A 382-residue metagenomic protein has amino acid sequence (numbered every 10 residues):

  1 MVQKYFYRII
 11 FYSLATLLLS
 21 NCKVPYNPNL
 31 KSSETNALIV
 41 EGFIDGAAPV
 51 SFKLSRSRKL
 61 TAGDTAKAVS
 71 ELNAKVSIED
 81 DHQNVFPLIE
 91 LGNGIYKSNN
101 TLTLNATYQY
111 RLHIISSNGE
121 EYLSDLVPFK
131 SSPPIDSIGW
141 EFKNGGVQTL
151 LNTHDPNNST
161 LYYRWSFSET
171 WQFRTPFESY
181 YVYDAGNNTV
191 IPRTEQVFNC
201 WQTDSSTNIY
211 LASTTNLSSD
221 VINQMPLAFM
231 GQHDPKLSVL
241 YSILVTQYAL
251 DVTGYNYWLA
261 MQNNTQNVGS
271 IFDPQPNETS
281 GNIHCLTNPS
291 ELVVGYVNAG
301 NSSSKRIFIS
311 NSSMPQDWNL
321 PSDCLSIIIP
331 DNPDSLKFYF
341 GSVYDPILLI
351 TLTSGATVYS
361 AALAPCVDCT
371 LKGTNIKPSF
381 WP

Functional and structural regions predicted by a protein language model:
V2-I10: Bacterial N-terminal signal peptides that target proteins for export
L18-N21: C-terminal motif of bacterial Sec signal peptides marking the signal peptidase cleavage site
K23-P382: A sequence/structural signal for flexible, mid-protein segments enriched in small/helix-disrupting residues
